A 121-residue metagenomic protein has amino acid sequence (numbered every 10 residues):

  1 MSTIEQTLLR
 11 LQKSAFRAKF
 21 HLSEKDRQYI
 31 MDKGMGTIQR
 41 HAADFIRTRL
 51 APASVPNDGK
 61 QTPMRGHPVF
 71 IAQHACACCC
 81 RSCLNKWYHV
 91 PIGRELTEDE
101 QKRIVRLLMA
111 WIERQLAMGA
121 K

Functional and structural regions predicted by a protein language model:
M1-R47: Core of compact, soluble alpha-helical bundle domains
T3, K86-V90, R114: RNA-interacting cores
R40-T48, S82-K86, A110: Short, hydrophobic/amphipathic alpha-helical patches that form generic packing surfaces within helical domains
P56-C76: Immediate flanking context of iron-sulfur cluster ligation sites
S82-L108: Iron-sulfur (Fe-S) cluster-binding segments and ferredoxin-like electron-carrier domains, especially [2Fe-2S]
K102-K121: Short Fe-S-cluster ligation motifs
